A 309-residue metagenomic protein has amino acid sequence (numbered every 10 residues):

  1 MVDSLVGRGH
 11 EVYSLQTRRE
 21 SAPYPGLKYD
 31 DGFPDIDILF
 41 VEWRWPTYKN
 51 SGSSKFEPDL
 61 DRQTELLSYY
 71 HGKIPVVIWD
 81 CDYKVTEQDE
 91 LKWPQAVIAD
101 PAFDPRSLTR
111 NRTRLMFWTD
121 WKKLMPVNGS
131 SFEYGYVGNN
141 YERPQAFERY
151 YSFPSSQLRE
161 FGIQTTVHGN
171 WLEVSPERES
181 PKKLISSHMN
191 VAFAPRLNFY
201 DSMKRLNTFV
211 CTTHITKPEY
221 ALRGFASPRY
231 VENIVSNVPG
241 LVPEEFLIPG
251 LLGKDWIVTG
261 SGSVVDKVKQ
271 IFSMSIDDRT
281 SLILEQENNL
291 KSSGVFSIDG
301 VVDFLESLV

Functional and structural regions predicted by a protein language model:
M1-G32, I36, V41-Q63, Y83-K254: Nucleotide-sugar donor-binding catalytic core of glycosyltransferases
V2-V6, Y151-S155, K269, E287 (+2 more regions): Non-transmembrane alpha-helical segments in soluble domains of secreted/periplasmic/extracellular proteins
R62, L66-Y69, K267, F304: Charge-rich, solvent-exposed alpha-helical interaction surfaces
H71-I78: Short beta-strand/loop segments at the ligand-binding rim of alpha/beta enzyme cores
R196, S227, V258-S261, S273: Conserved aromatic
G260-D278: C-terminal "capping" alpha-helix adjacent to the active site of nucleotide-linked donor transferases in cell-envelope
S273-V309: A charged, aromatic-enriched C-terminal amphipathic alpha-helix characteristic of glycosyltransferases across folds
